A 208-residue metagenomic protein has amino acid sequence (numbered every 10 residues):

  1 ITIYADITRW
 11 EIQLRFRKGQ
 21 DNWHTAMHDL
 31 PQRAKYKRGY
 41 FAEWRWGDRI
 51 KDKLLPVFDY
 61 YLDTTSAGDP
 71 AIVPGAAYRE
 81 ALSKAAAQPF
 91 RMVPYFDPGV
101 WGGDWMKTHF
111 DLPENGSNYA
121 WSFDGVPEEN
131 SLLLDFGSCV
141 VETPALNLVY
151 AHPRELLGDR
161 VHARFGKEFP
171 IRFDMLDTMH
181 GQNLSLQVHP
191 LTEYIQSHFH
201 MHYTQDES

Functional and structural regions predicted by a protein language model:
I1, W44, K167-F169: Short linear interaction motifs
T2-Q20, H24-H28: Conserved phosphate-donor/acceptor-positioning beta-strand/loop module used by diverse small-molecule
W10, W23, W44-W46, W101 (+2 more regions): A residue-identity detector for tryptophan
K18-R79: Small-molecule kinase domains that catalyze NTP-dependent phosphoryl transfer to phosphate-bearing small molecules
F58-D63, A67-E207: Transition-metal
